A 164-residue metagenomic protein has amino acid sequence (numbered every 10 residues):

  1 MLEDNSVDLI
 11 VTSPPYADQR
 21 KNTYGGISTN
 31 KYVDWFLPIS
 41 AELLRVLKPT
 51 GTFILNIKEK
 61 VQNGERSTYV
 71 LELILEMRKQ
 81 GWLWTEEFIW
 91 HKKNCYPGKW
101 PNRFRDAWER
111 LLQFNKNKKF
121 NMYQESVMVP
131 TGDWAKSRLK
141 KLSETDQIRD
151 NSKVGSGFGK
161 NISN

Functional and structural regions predicted by a protein language model:
M1-N164: Core catalytic lobe of class I
